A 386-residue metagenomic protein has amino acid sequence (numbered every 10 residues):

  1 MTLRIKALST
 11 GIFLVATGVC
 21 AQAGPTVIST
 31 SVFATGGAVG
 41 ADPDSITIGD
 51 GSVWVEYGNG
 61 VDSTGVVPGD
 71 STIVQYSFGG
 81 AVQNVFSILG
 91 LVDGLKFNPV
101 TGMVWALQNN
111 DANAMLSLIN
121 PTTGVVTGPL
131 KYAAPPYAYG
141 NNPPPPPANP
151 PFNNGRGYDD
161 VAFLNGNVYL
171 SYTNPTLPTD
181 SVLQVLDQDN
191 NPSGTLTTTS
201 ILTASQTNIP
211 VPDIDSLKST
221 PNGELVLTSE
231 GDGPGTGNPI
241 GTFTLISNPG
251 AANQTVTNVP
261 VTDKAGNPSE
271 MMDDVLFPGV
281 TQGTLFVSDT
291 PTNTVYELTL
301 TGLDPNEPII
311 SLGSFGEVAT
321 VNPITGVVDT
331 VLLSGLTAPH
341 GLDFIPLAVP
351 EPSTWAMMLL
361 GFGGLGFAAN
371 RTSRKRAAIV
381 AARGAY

Functional and structural regions predicted by a protein language model:
L3, A7, G11-P25, P339-G364: Short, threonine-centered small-residue motifs that mark membrane-proximal processing/anchoring sites and TM-junction
S29-A34, Q83-I88, V126-N141, S193-Q206 (+3 more regions): Beta-propeller fold detector
A38-D50, I88-M103, P135-N167, T207-L225 (+3 more regions): Beta-rich, blade/repeat-based domains predominating in secreted/periplasmic proteins but also intracellular
V55-E56, A106, L170, L227-T228 (+2 more regions): Residue position within the beta-strands of beta-propeller blades
N59-T64, N110-N113, N174-P178, D232-T236 (+1 more regions): Short glycine/acidic-enriched loop and turn motifs that connect beta-strands
Y76-A81, N120-G124, D187-N191, S247-A251 (+2 more regions): Short loop/turn segments that connect beta-strands within beta-propeller blades
S311-A348: Blade-level signature of beta-propeller repeat domains, shared across WD40, Kelch, NHL, RCC1 and BNR/Asp-box propellers
F367-Y386: C-terminal membrane-anchoring or membrane-association module
